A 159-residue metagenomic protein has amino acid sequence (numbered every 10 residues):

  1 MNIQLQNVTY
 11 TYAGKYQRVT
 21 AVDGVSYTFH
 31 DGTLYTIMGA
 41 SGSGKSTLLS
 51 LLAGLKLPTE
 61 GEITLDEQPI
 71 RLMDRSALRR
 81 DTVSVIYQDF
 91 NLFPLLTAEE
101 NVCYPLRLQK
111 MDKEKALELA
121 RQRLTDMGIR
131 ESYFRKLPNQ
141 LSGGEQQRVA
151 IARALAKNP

Functional and structural regions predicted by a protein language model:
M38-A40: The feature captures the beta-strand-to-loop junction immediately N-terminal to the Walker
A53: Helix-to-loop junction immediately C-terminal to a conserved catalytic motif
G61-I70, L119: Conserved ABC transporter NBD signature motif
I70-S84: ABC ATPase NBD coupling module
L96-Y104: Short coil-to-helix segment of the ABC ATPase nucleotide-binding domain corresponding to the Q-loop/switch region
E114-S132: Conserved ABC ATPase "signature" region
L137-L141, E145: Conserved ABC ATPase signature
K157: Conserved signature/switch motifs of ABC ATPase nucleotide-binding domains
